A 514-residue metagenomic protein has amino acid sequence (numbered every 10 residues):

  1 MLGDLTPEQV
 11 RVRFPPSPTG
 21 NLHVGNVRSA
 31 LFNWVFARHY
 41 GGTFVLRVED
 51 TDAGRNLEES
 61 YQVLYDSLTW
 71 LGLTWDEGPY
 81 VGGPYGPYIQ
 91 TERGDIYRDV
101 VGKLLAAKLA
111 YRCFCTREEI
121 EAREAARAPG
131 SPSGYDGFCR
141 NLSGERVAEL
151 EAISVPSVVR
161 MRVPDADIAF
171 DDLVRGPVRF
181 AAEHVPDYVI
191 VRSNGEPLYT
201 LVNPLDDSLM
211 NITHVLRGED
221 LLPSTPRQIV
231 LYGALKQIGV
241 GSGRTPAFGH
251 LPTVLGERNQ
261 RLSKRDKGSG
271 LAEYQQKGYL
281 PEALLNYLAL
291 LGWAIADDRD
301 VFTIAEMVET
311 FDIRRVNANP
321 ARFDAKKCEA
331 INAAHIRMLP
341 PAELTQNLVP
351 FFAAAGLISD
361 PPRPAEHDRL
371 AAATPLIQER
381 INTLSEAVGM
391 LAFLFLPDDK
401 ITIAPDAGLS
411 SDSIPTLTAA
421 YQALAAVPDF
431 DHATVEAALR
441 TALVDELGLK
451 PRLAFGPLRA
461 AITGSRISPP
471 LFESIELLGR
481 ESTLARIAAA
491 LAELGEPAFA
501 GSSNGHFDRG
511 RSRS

Functional and structural regions predicted by a protein language model:
M1, F499-S514: Acidic, low-complexity intrinsically disordered tails
M1-A128, S224-G233, I238-G243: N-terminal Rossmann-like or analogous alpha/beta NTP/dinucleotide-binding catalytic cores that position adenine
V12-P18, L46-D50, M210-L216, S269 (+2 more regions): Glycine- and acidic
N33, L64, L104, K108 (+8 more regions): Residue-level signal for inorganic ion chemistry
A53, T116, K236-I238, A247-I401 (+2 more regions): Catalytic adenosine-cofactor/nucleotide-binding cores of aminoacyl-tRNA synthetases and other
Y80, G144-V147, A152, I331 (+1 more regions): Conserved, structured C-terminal
Y111-R112, T116-H250, L255-L262, G270 (+1 more regions): Active-site cores that bind ATP or allylic diphosphates and position pyrophosphate for catalysis
T345, P405-R466: C-terminal accessory/binding modules appended to enzymatic or scaffolding proteins
